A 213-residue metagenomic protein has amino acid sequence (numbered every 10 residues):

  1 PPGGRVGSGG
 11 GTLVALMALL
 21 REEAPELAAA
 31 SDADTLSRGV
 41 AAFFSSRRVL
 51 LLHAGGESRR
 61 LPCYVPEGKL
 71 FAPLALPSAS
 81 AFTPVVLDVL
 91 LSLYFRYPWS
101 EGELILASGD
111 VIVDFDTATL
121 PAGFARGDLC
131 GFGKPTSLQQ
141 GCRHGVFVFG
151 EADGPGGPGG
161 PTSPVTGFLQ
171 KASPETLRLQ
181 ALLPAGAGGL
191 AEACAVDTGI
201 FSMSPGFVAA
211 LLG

Functional and structural regions predicted by a protein language model:
P1-G213: Unchanged
